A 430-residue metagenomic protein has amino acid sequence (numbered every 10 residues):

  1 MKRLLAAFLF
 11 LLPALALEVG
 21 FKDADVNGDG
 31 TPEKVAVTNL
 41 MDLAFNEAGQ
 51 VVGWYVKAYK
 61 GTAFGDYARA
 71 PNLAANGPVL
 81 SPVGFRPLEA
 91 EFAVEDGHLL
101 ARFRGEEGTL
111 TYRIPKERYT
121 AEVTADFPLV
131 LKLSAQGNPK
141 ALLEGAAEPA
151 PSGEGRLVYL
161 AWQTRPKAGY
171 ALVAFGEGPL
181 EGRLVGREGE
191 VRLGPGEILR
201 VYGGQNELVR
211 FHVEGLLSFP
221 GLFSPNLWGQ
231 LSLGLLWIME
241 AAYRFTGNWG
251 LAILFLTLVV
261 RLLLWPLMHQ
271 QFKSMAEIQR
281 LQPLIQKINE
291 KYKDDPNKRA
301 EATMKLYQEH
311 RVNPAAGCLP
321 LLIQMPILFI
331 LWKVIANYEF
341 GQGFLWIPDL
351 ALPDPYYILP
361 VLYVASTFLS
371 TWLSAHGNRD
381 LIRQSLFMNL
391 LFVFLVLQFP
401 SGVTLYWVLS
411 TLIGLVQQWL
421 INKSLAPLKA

Functional and structural regions predicted by a protein language model:
L4-L5, A36: Residue-level detector of intrinsically disordered/flexible regions characterized by low predicted structural confidence
L5-E18, L142-E144, A150-P151, G155 (+2 more regions): Helix-loop-helix
L15-M239: Perimembrane topogenic segments of multi-pass inner/organellar membrane proteins
